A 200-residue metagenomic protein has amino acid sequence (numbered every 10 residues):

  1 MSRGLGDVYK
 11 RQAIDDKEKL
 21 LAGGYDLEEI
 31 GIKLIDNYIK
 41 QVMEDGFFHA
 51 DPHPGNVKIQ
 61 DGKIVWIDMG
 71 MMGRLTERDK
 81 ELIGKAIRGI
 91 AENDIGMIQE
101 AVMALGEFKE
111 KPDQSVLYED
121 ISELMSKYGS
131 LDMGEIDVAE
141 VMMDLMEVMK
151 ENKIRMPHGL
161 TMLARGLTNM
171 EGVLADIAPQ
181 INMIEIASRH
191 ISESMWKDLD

Functional and structural regions predicted by a protein language model:
M1-Y9: Single conserved hydrophobic/aromatic residue that forms the stacking wall/gate of nucleotide- or nucleobase-binding
K10-K33, Q60-D200: Helix-rich C-lobe and terminal helical cap/extension of kinase-like folds
K40-G46: Protein kinase catalytic-loop region centered on the HRD/HxD motif
F47-H49, I64: Hydrophobic "anchor" residues on beta-strands that sit immediately upstream of conserved functional sites
D51-H53: Conserved catalytic-loop position in the HRD/HxD motif
G55-I59: Hydrophobic residue at the +6 position relative to the catalytic HRD Asp in the kinase catalytic loop
